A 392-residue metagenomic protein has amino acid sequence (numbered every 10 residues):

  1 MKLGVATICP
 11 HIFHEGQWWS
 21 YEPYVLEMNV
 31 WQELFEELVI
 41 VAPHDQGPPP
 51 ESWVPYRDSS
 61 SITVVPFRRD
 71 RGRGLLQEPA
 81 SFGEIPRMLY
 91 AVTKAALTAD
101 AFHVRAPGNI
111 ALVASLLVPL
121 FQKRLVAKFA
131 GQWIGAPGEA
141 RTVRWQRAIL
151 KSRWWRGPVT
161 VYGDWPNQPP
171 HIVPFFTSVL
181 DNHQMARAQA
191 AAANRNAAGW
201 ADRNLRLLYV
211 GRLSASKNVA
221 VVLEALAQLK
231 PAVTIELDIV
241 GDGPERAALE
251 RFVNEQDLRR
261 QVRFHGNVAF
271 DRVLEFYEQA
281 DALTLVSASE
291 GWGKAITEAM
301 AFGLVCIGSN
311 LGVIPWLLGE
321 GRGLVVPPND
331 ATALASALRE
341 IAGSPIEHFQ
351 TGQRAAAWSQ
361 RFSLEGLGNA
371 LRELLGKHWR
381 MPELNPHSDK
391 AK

Functional and structural regions predicted by a protein language model:
A96, N267-V268, E275-A280, L371: Short alpha-helical donor nucleotide-sugar binding micro-motif in glycosyltransferases
L205, Y209-Q228, P244-E250, T332: A conserved mid-protein helix/loop that constitutes part of the nucleotide-sugar donor-binding site
E250-V268: Nucleotide-activated donor-binding/catalytic signature segment of Leloir-type glycosyltransferases, i.e., the conserved
L258-Q261, E340, E347-R361, E373: A short, well-ordered alpha-helix in the C-terminal region of glycosyltransferases
L274, G293, T297-A301, P315-W316: Short alpha-helical segment that forms part of, or immediately flanks, the ligand-binding pocket in carbohydrate-active
A288: Aromatic "clamp/platform" in nucleotide-sugar-dependent glycosyltransferases that forms part of the donor/acceptor
V305-G308: Short hydrophobic beta-strand element within catalytic cores of glycosyltransferases and related nucleotide-activated
E320, L324-A331, E340-P345: Conserved acidic donor-binding segment of nucleotide-sugar-dependent glycosyltransferases
